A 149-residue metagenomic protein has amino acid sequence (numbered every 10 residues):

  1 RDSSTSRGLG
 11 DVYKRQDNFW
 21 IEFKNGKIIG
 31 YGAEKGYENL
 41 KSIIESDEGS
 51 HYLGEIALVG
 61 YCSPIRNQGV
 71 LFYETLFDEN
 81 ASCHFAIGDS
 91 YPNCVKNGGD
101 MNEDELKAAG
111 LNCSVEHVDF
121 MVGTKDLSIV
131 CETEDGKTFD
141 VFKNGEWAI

Functional and structural regions predicted by a protein language model:
D2-Y13: Single conserved hydrophobic/aromatic residue that forms the stacking wall/gate of nucleotide- or nucleobase-binding
G10, K27, C62-P64, Y91 (+2 more regions): Residues that cap or initiate secondary-structure elements
K14-R15, E22-F23, D47-H51, T75-N80 (+3 more regions): A structural signal for short secondary-structure junctions
D17-G32: Active-site and channel-lining beta-strand-loop segments that bind or position nucleotide-derived/phosphorylated
G30-G99: Dual-mode signal for accessory low-complexity, basic/Gly-rich regions
G99-E105: Flexible coil/linker segments and helix-coil junctions enriched in charged and small residues
L106-I149: Extended hydrophobic packing segments that form well-structured cores
